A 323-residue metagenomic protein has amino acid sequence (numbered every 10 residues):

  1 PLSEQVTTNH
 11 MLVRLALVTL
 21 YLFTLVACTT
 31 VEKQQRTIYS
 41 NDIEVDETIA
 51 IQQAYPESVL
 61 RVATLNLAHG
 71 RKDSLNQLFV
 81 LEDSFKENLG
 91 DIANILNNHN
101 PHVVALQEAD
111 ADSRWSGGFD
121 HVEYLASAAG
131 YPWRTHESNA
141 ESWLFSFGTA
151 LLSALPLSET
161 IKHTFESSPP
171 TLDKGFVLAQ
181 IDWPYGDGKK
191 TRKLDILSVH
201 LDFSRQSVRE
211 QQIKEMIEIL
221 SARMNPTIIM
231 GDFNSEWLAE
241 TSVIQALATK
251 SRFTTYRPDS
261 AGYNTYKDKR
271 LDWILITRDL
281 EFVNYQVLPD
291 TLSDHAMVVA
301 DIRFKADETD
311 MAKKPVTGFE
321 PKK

Functional and structural regions predicted by a protein language model:
E4-A16: Bacterial N-terminal signal peptides that target proteins for export
A16-L25: Bacterial N-terminal signal peptides
A27-S127, E141, K214, A306-E308 (+1 more regions): N-terminal, active-site-proximal structural segment of metallo-dependent hydrolase catalytic domains
T29-A50, Q180-W183, S207, Q211-K214 (+2 more regions): Metal-dependent phosphoester-hydrolase catalytic domains
V31-V59, E108-K193, Q286-P289: Structured beta-strand-rich core segments of catalytic domains in phosphoester-bond hydrolases
L65-L67, A109, V199-L201, D232-F233 (+1 more regions): Active-site metal-binding loops of divalent metal-dependent hydrolases
N76-L81, D110-A111, K162-S167, V199-S207: Surface-exposed cleft-lining segments at the edges of enzyme active sites
H102-V103, L194, P226-I228, W273: Short, Asp-centered acidic motifs that coordinate Mg2+ and/or phosphate in catalytic or ligand-binding sites
